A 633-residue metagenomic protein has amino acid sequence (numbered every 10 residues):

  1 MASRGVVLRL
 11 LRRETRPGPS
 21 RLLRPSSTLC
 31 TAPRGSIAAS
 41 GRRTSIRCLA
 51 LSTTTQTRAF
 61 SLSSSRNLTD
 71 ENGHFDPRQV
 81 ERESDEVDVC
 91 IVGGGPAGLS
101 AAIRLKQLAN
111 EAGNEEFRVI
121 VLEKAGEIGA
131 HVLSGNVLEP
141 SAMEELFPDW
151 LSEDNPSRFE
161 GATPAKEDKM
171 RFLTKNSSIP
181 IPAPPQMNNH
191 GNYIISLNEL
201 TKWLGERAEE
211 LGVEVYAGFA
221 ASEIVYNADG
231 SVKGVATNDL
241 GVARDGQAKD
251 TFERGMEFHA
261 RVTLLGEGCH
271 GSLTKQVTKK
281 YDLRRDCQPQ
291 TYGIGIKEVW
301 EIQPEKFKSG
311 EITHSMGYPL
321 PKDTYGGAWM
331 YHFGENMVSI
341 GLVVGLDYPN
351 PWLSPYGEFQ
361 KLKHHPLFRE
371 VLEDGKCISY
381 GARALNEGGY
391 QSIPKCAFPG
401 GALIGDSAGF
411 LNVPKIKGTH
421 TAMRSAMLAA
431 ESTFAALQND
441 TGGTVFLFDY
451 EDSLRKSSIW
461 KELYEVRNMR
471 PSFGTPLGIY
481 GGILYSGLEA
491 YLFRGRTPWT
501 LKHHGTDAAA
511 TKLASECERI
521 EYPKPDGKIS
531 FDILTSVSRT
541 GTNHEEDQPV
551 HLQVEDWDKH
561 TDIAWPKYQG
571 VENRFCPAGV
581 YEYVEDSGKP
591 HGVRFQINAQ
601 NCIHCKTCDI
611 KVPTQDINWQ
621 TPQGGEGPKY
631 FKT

Functional and structural regions predicted by a protein language model:
A2-C90, R104-R118, N543, H560-P566 (+2 more regions): Extreme N-terminal leader/targeting segments of oxidoreductases
G94-G95, L197: Glycine-rich Rossmann-fold phosphate-binding loop(s) that bind the pyrophosphate of adenine dinucleotide cofactors
G98: N-terminal Rossmann-fold NAD(P) dinucleotide-binding loop
L108, E115-K175: N-terminal FAD cofactor-binding segment of flavoenzymes
N114-E115, K202-W203, R207-E370, G409 (+2 more regions): Predominantly flavin-linked oxidoreductase catalytic cores and closely associated redox partners
A382-V413, S536-D547, H560-F575, E582: FAD-binding beta-loop-beta segment adjacent to the flavin cofactor pocket
G409-K415, M427, E431-G478, H591 (+3 more regions): Active-site-proximal substrate-binding core of FAD-dependent oxidoreductases
P566-K629: Iron-sulfur cluster-binding cysteine motifs and their immediate structural context in ferredoxin-like electron-transfer
